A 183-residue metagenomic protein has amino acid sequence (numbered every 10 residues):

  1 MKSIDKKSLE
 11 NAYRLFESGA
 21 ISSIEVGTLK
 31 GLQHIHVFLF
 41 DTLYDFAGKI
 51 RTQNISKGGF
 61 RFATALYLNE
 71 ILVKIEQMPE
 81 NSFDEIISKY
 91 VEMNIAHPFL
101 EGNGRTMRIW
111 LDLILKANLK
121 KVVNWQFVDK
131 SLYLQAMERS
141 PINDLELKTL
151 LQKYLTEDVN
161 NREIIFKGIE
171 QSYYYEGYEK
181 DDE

Functional and structural regions predicted by a protein language model:
M1-E183: FIC/Doc superfamily catalytic core
